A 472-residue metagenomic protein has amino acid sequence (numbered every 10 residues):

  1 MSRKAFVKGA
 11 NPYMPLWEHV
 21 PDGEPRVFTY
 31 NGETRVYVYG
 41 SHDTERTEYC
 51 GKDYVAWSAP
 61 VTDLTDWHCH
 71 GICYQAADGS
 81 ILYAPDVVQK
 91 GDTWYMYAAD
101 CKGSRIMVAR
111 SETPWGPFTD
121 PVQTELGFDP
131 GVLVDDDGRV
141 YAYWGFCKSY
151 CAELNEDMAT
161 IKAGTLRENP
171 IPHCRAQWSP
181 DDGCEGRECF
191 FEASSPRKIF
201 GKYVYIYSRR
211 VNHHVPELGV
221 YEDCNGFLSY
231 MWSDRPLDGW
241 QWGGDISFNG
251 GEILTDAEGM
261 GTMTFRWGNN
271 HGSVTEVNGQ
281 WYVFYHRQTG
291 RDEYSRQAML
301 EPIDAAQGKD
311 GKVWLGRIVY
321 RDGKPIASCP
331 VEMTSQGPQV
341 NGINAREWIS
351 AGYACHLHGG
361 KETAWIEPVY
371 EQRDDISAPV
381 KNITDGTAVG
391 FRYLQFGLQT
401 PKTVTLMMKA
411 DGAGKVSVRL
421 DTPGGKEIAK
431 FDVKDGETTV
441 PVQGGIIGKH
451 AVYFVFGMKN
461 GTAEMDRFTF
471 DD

Functional and structural regions predicted by a protein language model:
M1-D472: Carbohydrate-active catalytic/glycan-binding domains of CAZyme proteins, especially the secreted or lumenal ectodomains
